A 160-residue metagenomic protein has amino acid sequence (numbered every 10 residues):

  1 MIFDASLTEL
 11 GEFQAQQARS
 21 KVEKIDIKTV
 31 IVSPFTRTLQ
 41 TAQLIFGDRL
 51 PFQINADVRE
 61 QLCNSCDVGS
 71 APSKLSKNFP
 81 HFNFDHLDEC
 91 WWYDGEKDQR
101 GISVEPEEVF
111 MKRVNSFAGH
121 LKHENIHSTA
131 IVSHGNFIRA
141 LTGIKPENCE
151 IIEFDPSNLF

Functional and structural regions predicted by a protein language model:
M1-I54, C149: Active-site-proximal alpha-helix that buttresses catalytic centers in soluble enzyme cores
M1-S6, I45-K112: Phosphate-handling substructures
Q17-K21, N78, S116-H120: A generic secondary-structure signal
E23-D26, L121-H127: Glycine-rich phosphate-binding loop signature in dinucleotide/nucleotide-binding domains
I31, H127-S133: Beta-strand elements within well-structured catalytic alpha/beta cores of enzymes that handle phosphate/sulfate esters
F35-T36, V58, N136-I138: Catalytic metal-binding/acid-base residues of hydrolase active sites
E60-H81, E89, H123-H127, R139-F160: Acidic, low-complexity terminal tails and accessory targeting/binding regions of phosphate-metabolizing enzymes
V109-E124: A short, acidic, amphipathic alpha-helical segment used as a generic capping/interface helix at domain edges
